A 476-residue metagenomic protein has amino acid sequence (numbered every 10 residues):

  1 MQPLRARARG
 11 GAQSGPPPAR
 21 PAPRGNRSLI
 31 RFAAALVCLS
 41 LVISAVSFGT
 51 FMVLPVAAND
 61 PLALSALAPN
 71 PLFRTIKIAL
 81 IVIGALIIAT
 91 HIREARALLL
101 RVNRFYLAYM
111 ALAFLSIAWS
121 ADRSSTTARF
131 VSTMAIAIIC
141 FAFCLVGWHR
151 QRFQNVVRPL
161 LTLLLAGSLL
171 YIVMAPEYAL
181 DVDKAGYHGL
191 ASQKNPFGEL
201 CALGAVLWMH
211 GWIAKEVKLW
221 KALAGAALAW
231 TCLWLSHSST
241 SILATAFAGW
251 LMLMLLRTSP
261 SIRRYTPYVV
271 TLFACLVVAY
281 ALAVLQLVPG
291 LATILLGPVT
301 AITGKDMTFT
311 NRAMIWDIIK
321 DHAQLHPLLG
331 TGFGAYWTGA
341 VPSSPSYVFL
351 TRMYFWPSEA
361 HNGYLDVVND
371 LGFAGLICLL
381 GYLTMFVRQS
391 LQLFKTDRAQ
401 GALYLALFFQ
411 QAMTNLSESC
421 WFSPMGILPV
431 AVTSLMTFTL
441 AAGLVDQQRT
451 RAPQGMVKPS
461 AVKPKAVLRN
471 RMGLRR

Functional and structural regions predicted by a protein language model:
M1-F114, W148-P159, G211-W220, R263-T266 (+1 more regions): Transmembrane signal-anchor hairpin modules in multi-pass inner-membrane enzymes, especially those that act on
K77, V102-M110, R123-V146, V156-P159 (+2 more regions): Aromatic-anchored transmembrane helix interface
A79-A95, L203-I213, F373-L393: Hydrophobic, aromatic-rich transmembrane alpha-helices and their immediate juxtamembrane boundary segments
I83-A85, M110-I117, Q154-D183, A191-T258 (+3 more regions): Alpha-helical transmembrane segments of multi-pass inner-membrane proteins
L145, D370-A412: Hydrophobic transmembrane alpha-helices and their immediate junctions
L170-E177, L235, L253-T303, D321-L325 (+2 more regions): A membrane-periplasm/extracellular boundary helix in multi-pass inner-membrane enzymes that assemble envelope glycans
I302-D317, L325, L329-L371: Long extracytoplasmic/lumenal interhelical loops at the membrane interface of multi-pass membrane proteins
M385, G401-S460: Transmembrane alpha-helices of multi-pass inner-membrane enzymes
